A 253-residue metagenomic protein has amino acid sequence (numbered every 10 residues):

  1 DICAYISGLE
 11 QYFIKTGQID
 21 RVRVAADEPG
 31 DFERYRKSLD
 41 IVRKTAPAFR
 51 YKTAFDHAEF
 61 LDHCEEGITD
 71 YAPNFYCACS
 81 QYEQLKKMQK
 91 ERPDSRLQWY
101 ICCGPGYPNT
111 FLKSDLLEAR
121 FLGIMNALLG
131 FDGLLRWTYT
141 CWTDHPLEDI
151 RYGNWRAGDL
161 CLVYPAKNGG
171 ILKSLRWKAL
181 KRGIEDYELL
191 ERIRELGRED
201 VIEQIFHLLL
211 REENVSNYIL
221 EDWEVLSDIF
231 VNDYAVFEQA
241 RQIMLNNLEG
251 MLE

Functional and structural regions predicted by a protein language model:
D1-A58, F131, L147-E253: Catalytic domains of carbohydrate-active enzymes that cleave complex glycans
D1-L147: Catalytic-core regions of glycoside hydrolase
